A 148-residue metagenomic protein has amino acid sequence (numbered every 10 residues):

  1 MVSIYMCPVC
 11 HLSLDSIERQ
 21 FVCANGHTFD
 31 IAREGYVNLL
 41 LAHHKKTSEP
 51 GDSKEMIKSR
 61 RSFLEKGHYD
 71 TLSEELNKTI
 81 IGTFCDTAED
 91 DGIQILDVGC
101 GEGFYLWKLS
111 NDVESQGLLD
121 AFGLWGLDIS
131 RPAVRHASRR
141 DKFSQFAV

Functional and structural regions predicted by a protein language model:
M1-E49: N-terminal auxiliary segments of SAM/dcSAM-dependent transferases
S53-E75, T79: Class I SAM-dependent methyltransferase Rossmann-like catalytic core, especially the SAM/SAH-binding loop
D90-G101: Conserved class I S-adenosyl-L-methionine
E102-L119: Conserved SAM-binding loop of SAM-dependent methyltransferases across substrates and taxa, primarily the Class I
F122-W125: Short beta-strand element of Class I
D128-P132: Conserved SAM/SAH-binding beta-strand->alpha-helix loop
A137-S138: Conserved SAM-binding loop
K142-V148: Conserved SAM-binding strand-loop segment of SAM-dependent methyltransferases
